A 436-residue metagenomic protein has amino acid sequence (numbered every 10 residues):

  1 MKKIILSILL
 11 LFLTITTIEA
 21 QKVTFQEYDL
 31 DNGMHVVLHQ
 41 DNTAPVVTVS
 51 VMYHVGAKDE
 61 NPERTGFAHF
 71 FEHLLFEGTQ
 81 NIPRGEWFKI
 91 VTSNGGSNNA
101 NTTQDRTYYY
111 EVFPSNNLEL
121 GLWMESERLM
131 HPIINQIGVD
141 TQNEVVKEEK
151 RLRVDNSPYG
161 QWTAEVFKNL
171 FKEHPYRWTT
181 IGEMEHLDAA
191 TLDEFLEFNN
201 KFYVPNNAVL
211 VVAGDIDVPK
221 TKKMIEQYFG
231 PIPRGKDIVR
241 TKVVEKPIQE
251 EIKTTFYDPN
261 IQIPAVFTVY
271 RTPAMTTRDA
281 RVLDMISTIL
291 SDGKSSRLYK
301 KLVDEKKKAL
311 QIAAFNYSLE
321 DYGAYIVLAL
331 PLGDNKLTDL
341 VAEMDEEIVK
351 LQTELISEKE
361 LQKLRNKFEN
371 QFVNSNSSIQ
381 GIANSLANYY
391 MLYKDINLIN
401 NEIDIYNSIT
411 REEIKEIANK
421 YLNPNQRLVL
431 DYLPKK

Functional and structural regions predicted by a protein language model:
I4-T16: Sec-dependent N-terminal signal peptides
I18-A20: Boundary at the C-terminal end of the N-terminal hydrophobic targeting segment
K22-D41: Short N-terminal segments immediately surrounding and downstream of signal-peptide cleavage
H39, A44-A57, G66-F70, R84-L129 (+5 more regions): M16 family metallopeptidases and their MPP-like homologs
T65-T79: Active-site SXXK
E77-G78, L129-I137: Short, polar/flexible loop-turn hinges at active-site or ligand-entry regions and domain interfaces
K172, T180, P205, V209-A274 (+2 more regions): An aromatic/glycine/proline-enriched structural segment found at the starts of mature extracellular/organellar domains
